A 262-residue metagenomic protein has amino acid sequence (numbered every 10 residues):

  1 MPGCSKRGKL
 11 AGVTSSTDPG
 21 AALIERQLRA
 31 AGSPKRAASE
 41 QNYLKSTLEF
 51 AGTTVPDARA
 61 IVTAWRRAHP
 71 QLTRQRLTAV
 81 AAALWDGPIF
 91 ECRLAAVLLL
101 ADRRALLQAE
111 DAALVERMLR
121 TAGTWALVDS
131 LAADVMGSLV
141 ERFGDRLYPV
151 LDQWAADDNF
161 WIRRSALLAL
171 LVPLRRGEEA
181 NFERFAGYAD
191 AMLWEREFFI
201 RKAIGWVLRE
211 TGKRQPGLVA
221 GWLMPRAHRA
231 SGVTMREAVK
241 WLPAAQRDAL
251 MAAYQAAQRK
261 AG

Functional and structural regions predicted by a protein language model:
P2-G262: Alpha-helical scaffold domains
